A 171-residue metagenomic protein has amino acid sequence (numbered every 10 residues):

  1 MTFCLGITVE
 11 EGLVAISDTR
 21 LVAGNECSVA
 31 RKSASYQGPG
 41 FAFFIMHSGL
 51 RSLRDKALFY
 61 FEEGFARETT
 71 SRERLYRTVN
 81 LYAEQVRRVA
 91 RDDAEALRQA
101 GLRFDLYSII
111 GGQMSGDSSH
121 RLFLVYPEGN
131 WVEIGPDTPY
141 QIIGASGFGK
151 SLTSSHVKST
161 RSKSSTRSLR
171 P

Functional and structural regions predicted by a protein language model:
M1-F104, E133-P171: Conserved short S/T/G-enriched processing/targeting/catalytic segments and their helical context
L106-S108: RNase H-like (RuvC/DEDD) metal-dependent nuclease/polynucleotide-processing core
G111-M114: Short hydrophobic alpha-helical segments used for membrane anchoring or interfacial signaling
D117-S118: Non-transmembrane, aqueous-exposed alpha-helical and coiled segments at domain scale
